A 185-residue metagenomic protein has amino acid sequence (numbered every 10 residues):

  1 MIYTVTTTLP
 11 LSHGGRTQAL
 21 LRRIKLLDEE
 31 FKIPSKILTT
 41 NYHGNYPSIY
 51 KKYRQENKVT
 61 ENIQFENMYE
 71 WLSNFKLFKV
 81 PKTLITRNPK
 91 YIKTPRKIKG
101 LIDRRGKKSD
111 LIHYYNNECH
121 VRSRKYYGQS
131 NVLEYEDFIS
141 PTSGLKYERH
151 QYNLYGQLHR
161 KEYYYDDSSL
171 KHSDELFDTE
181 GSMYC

Functional and structural regions predicted by a protein language model:
M1-H13, N41: Nucleotide-activated donor-dependent transferases that construct or modify glycoconjugates
S12-R16, P47-S48: Short, flexible/disordered intra-domain loops and linkers
Q18-L27: Short amphipathic alpha-helix
F31: Active-site catalytic microenvironments in core metabolic enzymes, especially phosphate/sugar-handling
P34-G44: A short beta-strand-loop structural module common to alpha/beta enzyme folds
H43-C119: Conserved N-terminal ligand/cofactor-binding loop architecture of enzyme catalytic domains
N88-C185: Repetitive, compositionally biased segments used for assembly/scaffolding
